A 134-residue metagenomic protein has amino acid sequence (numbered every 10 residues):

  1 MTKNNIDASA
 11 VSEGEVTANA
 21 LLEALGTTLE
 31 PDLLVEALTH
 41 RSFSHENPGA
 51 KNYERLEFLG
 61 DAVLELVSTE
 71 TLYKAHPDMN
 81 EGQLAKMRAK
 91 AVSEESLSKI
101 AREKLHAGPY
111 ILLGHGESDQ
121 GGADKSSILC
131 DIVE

Functional and structural regions predicted by a protein language model:
T2-V133: RNase III-family endoribonuclease catalytic core
